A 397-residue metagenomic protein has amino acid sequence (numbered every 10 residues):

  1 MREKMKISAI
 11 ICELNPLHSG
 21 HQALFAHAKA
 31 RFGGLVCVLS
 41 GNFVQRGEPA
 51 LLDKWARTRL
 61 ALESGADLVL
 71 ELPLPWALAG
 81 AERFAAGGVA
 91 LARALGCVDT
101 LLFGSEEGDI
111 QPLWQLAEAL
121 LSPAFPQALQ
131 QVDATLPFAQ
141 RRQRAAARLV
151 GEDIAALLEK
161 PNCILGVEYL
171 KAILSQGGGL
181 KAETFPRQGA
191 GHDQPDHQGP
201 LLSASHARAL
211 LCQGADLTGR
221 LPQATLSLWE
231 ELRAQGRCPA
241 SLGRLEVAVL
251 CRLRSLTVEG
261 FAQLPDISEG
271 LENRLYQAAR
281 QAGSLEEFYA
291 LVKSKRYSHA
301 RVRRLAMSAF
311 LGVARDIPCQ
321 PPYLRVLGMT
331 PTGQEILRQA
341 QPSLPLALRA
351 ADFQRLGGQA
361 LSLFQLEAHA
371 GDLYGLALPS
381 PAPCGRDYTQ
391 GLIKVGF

Functional and structural regions predicted by a protein language model:
R2-R57: N-terminal catalytic cores of NTP/NDP-binding nucleotidyl/phosphoryl-transfer enzymes
I10, V38-L39, L70-L72, E183-F185: Short beta-strands and strand-loop turn motifs
H27-R31, L60, L91-A94, A172: A generic secondary-structure signal
F32, A66, C97-V98: A structural motif
L51-W55, E63, A79-A86: Generic alpha-helical scaffold signal
R59-P73: A glycine-rich helix N-cap at a beta->alpha junction
L72-F397: Active-site cores that bind ATP or allylic diphosphates and position pyrophosphate for catalysis
